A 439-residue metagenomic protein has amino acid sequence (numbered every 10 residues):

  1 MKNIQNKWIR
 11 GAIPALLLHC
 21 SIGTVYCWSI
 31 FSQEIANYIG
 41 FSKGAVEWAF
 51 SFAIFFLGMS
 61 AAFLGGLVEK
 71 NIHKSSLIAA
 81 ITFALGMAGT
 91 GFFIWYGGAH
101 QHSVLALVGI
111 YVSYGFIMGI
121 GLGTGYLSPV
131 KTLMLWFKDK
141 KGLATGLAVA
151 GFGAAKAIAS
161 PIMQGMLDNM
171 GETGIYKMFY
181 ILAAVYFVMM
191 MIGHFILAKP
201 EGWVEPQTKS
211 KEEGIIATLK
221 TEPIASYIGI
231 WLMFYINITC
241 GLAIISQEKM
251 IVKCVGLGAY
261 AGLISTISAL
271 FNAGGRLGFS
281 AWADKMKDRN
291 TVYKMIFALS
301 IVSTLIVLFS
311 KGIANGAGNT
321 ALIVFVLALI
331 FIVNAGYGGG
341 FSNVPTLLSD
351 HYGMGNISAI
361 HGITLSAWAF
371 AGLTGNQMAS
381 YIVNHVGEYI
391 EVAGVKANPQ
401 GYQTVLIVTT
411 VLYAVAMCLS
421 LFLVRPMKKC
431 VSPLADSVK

Functional and structural regions predicted by a protein language model:
Q5-C27, P223-G241, F331-I332: Pair of pore-lining "gating" transmembrane helices in MFS-fold secondary transporters
W28-Q33, S160, P223-S280, F341 (+2 more regions): Extracytoplasmic gate region of multi-pass secondary transporters
I35, T124-F137, A144-T145, G339-Y352: Intracellular juxtamembrane helix-capping segments at the cytosolic ends of symmetry-related transmembrane helices
S60-I72, R276-D288: Helix-to-loop junctions at the C-terminal end of transmembrane segments in multipass secondary transporters
T82-H102, L299-G318: C-terminal ends and interior cores of transmembrane alpha-helices in multi-pass membrane transporters/permeases
G86, H102-T124, Y235, A321-G339: Hydrophobic core of transmembrane alpha-helices in multi-pass small-molecule transporters, especially MFS/SLC-type
F152-E201: Helix-loop-helix hairpin linking two adjacent transmembrane segments in secondary transporters
F234, C240, F271, G278 (+1 more regions): C-terminal transmembrane helical hairpin of 12-TM major facilitator-type secondary transporters
